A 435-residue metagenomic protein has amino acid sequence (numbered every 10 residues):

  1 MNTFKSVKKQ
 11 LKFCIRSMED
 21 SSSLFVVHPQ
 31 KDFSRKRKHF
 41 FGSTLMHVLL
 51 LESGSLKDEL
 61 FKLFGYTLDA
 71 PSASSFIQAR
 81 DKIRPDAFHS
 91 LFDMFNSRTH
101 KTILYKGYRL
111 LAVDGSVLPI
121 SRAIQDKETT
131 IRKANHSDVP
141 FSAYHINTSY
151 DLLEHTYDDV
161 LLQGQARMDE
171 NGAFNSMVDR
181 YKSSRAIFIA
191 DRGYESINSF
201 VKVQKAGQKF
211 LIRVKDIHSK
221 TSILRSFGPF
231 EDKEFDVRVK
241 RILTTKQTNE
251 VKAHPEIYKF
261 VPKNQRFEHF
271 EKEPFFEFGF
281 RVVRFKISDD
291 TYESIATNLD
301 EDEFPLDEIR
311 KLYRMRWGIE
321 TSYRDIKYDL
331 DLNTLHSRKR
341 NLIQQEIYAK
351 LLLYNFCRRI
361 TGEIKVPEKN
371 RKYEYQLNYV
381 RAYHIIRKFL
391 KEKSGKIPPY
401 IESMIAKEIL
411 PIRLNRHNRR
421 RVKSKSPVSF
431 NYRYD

Functional and structural regions predicted by a protein language model:
M1-L56, K62-L63, S75-I83, S90 (+4 more regions): Single, function-defining residue in the core of a domain
A87-T99: Short Lys/Arg-enriched helix C-cap and helix-to-coil transition segments that create basic nucleic-acid-contact patches
R109-L111: Conserved beta-strand elements of the Class I
K127: Phosphate/adenylate-binding "loop-and-lid" substructures adjacent to NTP/NAD/dNTP-binding pockets in NTP-dependent
I131-H136: Conserved mixed alpha/beta core segments that line enzyme active sites in large multi-domain catalysts
